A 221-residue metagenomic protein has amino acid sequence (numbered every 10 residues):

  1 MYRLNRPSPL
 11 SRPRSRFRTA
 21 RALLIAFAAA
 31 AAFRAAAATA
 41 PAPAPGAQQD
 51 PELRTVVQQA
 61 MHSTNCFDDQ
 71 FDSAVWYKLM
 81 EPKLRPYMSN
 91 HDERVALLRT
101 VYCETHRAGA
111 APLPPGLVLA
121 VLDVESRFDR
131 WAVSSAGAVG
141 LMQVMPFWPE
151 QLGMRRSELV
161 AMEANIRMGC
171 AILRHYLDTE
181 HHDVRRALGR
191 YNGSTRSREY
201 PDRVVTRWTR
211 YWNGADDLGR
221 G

Functional and structural regions predicted by a protein language model:
M1-R16: N-terminal secretory signal peptides that target proteins for export/translocation
R21-R34: Bacterial N-terminal signal peptides
A35-T39: Boundary at the C-terminal end of the N-terminal hydrophobic targeting segment
A40-A42, G46-G221: Catalytic glycan-binding domains that act on GlcNAc-containing polysaccharides
